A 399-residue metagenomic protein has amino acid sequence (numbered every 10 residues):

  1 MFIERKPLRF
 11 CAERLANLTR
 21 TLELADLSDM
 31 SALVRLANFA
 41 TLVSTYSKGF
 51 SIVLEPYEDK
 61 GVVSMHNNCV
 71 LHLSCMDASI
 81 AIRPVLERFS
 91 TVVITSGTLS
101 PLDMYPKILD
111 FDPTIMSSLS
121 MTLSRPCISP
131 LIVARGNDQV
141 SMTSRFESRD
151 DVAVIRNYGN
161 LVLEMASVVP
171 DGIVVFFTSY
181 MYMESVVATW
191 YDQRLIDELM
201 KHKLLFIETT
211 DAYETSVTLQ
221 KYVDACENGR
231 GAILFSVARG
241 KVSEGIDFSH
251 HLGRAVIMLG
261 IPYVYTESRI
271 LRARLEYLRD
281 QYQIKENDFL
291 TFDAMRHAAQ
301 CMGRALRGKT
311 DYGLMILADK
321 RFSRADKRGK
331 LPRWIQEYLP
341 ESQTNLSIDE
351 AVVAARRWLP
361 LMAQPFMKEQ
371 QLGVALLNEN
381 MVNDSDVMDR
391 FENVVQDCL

Functional and structural regions predicted by a protein language model:
M1-L399: ASCE RecA-like P-loop NTPase motor cores that couple ATP hydrolysis to mechanical translocation on nucleic acids
